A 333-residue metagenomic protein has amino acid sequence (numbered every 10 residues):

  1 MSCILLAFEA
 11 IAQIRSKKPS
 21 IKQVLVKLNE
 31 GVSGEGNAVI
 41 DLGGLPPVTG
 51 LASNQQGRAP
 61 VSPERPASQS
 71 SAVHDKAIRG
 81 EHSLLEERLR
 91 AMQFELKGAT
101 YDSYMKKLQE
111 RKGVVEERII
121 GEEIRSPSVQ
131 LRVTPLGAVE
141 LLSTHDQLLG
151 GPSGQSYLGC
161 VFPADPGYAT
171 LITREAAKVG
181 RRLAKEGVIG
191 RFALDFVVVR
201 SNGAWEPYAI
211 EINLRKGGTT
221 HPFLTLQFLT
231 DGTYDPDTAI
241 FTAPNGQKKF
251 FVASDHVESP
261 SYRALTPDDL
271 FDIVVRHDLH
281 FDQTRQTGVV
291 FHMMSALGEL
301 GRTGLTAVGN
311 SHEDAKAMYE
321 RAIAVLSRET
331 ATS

Functional and structural regions predicted by a protein language model:
M1-L6: Short acidic-hydrophobic, aromatic-tinged amphipathic segments that line or gate anion-handling sites
A10-K17: Short amphipathic alpha-helix with an adjacent loop that forms part of the alpha/beta core around
P19-L42, L51-A52, Q56-L149, V198-A209 (+1 more regions): Phosphate-binding site of ATP-dependent enzymes
F94-E122, L141, S153-A204, A243-H280: A long amphipathic alpha-helix within ATP-dependent nucleotide-binding catalytic cores
G151-S156, T219-P222, A315-A317: A short, polar/proline- and glycine-enriched secondary-structure boundary/capping micro-motif
W205-G232: Active-site loop ensemble at the mouth of alpha/beta enzyme cores that anchors a bound cofactor
D231-S333: Peripheral (often C-terminal) accessory segments that flank ATP-dependent C-N-forming ligase machineries
